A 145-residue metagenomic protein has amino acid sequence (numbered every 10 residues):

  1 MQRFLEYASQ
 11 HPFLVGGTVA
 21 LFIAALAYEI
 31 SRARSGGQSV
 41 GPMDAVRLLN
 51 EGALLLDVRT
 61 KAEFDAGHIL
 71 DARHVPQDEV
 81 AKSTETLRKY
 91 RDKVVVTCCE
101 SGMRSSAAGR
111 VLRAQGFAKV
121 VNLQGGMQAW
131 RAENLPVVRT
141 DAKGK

Functional and structural regions predicted by a protein language model:
M1-D44, L48-E51, K61-V94, M103-K145: Rhodanese-like catalytic fold shared by cysteine-dependent sulfurtransferases and DSP/PTP-type phosphatases
L55-D57: Structural scaffold elements adjacent to functional motifs in cytosolic proteins
C98-C99: Metallo-beta-lactamase
